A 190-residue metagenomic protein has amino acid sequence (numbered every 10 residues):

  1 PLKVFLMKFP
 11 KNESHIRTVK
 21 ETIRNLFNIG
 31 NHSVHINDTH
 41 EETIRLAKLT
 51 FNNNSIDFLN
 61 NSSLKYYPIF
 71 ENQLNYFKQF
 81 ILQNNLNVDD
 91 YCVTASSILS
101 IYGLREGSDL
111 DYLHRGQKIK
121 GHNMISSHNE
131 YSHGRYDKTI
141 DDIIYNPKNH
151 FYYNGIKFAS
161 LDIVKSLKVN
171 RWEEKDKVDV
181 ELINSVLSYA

Functional and structural regions predicted by a protein language model:
P1, E21-F27, I98-G107, G155-F158: Short, flexible, solvent-exposed loop/turn segments with mixed acidic/basic and small polar residues
P1-I69: Non-catalytic terminal and connector segments of soluble metabolic enzymes
N12, E41, I98-S100, I119 (+1 more regions): Short, solvent-exposed loop/turn segments at secondary-structure junctions
N12-T18, Q117-M124: Short, conserved charged micro-motifs
S33-I36, C92-T94, F158: A structural signal for short, well-ordered beta-strand segments and their strand-loop junctions that often border
S55-C92, K177, E181, S185-A190: Helical scaffold of the NTase/Pol beta-like nucleotidyltransferase catalytic core
K78, I119-Y189: Catalytic core of pol beta-like nucleotidyltransferases
K78-Q117: Active-site nucleotide-donor binding segment shared across nucleotidyl transfer reactions
